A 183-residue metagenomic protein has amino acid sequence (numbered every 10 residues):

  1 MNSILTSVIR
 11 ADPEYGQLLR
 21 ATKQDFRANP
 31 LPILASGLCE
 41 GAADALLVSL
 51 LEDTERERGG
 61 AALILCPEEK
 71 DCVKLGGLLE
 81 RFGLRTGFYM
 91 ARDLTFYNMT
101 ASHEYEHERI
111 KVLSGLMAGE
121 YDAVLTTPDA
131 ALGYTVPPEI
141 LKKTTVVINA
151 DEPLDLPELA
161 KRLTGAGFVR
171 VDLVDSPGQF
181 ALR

Functional and structural regions predicted by a protein language model:
M1-R183: ASCE RecA-like P-loop NTPase motor cores that couple ATP hydrolysis to mechanical translocation on nucleic acids
